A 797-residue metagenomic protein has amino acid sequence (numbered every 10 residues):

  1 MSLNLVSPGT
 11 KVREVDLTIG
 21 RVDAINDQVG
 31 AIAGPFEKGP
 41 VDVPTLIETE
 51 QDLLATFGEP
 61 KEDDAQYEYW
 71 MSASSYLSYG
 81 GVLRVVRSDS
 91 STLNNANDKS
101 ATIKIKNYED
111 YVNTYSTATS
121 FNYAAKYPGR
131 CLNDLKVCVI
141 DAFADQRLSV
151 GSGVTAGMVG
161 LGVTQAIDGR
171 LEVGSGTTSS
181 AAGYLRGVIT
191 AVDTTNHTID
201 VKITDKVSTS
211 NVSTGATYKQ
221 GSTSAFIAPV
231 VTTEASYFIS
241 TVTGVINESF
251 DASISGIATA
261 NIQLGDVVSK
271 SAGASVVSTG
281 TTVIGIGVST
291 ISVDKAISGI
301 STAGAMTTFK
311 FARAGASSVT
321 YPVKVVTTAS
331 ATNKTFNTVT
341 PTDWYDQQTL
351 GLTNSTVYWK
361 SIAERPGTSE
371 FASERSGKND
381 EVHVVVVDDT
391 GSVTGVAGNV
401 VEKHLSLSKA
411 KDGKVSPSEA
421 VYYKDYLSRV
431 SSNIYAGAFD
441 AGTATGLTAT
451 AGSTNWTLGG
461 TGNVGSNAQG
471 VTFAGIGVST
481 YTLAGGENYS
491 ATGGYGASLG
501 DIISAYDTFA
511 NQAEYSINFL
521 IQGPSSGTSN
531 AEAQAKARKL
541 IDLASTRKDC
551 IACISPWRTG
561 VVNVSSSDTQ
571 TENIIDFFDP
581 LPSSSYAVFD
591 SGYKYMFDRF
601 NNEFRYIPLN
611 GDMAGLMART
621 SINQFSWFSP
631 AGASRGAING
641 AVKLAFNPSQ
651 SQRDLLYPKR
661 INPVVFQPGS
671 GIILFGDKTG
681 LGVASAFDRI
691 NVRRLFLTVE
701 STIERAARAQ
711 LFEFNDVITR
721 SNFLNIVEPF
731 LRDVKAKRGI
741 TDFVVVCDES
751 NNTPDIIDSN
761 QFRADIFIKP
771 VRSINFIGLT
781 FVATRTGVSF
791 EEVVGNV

Functional and structural regions predicted by a protein language model:
M1-D110, F121-Y127, D193, N261 (+4 more regions): Structured, hydrophobic secondary-structure cores that serve as assembly/anchoring elements
L46, D52, V159-G162, R170 (+3 more regions): Residue-level marker of beta-strand positions
K61-R147, P229-V230, V319-T328, T332-K378: Structured, mid-chain assembly/scaffold modules that mediate subunit interfaces within large macromolecular complexes
T119-F121, D266, S289, N518: The right-handed parallel beta-helix/beta-solenoid scaffold, focusing on the short coil/turn and N-cap positions
A144-R147, A410-P417, R785-V797: Short, cationic low-complexity segments
V150-G153, A258: Short, conserved secondary-structure segments in the cores of folded domains
G174-S361, T368-F371, G377: Small/polar beta-strand repeat architecture
G398-A444: E2/UBC-UEV (E2-variant) core
